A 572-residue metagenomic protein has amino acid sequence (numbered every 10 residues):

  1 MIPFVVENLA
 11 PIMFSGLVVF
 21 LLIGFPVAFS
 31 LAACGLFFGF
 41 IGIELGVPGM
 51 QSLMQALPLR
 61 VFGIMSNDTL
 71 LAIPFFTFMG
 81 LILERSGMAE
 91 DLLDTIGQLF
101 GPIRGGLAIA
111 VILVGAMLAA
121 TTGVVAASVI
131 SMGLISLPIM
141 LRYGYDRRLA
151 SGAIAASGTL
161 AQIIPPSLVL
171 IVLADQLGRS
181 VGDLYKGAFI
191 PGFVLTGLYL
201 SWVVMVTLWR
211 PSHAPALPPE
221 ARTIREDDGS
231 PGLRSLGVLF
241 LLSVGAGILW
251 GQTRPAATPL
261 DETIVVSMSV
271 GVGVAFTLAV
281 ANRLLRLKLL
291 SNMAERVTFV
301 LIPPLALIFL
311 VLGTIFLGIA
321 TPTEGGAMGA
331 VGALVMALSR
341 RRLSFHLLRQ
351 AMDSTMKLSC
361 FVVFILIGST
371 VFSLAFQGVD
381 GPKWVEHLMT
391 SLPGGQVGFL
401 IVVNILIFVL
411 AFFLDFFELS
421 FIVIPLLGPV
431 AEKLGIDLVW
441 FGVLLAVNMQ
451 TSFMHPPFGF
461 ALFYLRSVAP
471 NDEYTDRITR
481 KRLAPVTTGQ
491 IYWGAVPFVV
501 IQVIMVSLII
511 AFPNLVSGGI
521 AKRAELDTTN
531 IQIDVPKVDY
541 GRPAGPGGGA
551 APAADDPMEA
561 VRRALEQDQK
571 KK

Functional and structural regions predicted by a protein language model:
M1-K572: Alpha-helical transmembrane segments of multi-pass membrane transport proteins
